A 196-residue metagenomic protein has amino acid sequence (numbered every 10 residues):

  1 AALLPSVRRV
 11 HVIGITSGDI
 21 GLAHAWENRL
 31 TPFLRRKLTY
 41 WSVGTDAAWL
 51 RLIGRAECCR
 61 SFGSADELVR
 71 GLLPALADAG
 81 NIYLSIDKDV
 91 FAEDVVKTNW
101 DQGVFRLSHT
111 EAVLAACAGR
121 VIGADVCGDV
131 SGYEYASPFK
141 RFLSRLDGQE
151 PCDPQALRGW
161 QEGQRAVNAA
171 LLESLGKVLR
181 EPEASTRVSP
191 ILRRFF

Functional and structural regions predicted by a protein language model:
A1-F196: Conserved alpha-helical scaffold segments that buttress catalytic/binding sites
